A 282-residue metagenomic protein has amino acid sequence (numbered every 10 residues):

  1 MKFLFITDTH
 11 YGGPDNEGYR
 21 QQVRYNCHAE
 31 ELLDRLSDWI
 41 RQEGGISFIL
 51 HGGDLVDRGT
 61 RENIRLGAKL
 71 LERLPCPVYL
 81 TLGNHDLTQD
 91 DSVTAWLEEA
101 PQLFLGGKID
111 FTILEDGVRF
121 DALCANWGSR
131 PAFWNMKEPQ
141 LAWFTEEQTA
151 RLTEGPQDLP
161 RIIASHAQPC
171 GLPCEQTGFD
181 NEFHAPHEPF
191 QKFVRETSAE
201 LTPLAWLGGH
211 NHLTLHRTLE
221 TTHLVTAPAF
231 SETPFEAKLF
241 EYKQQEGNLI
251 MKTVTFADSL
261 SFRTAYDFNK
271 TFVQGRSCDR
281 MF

Functional and structural regions predicted by a protein language model:
M1-N16, G117-R130, I162-H166, T222-A229 (+1 more regions): Active-site-proximal beta-strand elements of phosphoester/diester hydrolases
M1-R65, G155-Q157: N-terminal active-site segment of His-dependent metallophosphoesterases
F5-T7, F48-D54, V78-N84, L123 (+4 more regions): Active-site neighborhood of phospho(di)ester-bond hydrolases with catalytic His/Asp-centered motifs
G12-D15, D57-E62, L80, N84-S92 (+4 more regions): Active-site environment of divalent metal-dependent phosphoester hydrolases
E17-N26, D91-A95, F133-N135, C174-A185: Short, flexible/disordered intra-domain loops and linkers
R65-R151, A199-L201, E220, L224-T226 (+1 more regions): Extended active-site neighborhood of metal-dependent phosphoesterases/phosphodiesterases
D158-L204: Active-site-proximal segments of metal-dependent phosphoesterases and phosphodiesterases across multiple
T214-F282: Binuclear metal-dependent phosphoesterase catalytic core
